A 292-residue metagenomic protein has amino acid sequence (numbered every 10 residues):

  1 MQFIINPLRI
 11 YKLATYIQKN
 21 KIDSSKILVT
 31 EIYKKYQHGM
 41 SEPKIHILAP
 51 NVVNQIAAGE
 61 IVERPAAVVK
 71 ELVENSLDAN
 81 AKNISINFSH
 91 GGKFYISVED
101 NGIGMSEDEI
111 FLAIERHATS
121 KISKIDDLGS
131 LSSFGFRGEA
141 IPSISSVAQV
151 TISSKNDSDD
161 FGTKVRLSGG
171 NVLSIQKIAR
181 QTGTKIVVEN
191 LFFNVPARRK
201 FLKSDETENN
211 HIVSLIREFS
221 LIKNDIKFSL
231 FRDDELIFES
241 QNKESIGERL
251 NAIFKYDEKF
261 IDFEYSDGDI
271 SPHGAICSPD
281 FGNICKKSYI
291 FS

Functional and structural regions predicted by a protein language model:
L8-R9: Compositionally biased, intrinsically disordered low-complexity segments enriched in Pro/Arg/Gln/His
A14-T15, T30: Ala/Thr-enriched low-complexity intrinsically disordered regions
N20-K21: Compositionally biased, low-complexity segments
S24-S25: Serine residues within intrinsically disordered or low-complexity segments
T30-G39: Short, Lys/Arg-enriched N-terminal segments with co-localized hydrophobic residues within the first ~10-30 amino acids
M40-S292: N-terminal phosphate-binding caps/lids of nucleotide- and nucleic-acid-binding domains
